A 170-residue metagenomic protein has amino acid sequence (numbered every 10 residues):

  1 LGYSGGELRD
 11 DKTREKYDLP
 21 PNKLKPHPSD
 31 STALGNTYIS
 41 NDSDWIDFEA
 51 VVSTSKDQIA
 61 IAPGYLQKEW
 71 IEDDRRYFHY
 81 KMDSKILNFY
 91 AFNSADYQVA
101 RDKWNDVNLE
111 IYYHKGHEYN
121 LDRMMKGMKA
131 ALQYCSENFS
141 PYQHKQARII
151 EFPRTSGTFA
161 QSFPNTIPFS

Functional and structural regions predicted by a protein language model:
G6-S170: Hydrophobic helix-coil surface modules that form long, contiguous segments used for peptide/substrate interaction
